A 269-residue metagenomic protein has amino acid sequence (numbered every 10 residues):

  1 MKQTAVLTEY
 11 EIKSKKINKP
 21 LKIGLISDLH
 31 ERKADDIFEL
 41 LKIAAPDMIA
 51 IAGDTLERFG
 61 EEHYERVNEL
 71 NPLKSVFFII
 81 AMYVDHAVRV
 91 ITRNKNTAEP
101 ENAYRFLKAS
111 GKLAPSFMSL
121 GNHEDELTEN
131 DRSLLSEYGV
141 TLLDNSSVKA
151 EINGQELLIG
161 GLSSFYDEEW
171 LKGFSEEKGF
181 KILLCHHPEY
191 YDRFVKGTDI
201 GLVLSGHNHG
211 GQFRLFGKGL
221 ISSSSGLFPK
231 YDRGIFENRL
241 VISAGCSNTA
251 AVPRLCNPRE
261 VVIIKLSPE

Functional and structural regions predicted by a protein language model:
M1-H30, L73-K74: Acidic, histidine-bearing metal-coordination/catalytic regions of metal-dependent phosphoesterases
T8-K15, S146-N153, D232-E237: Short acidic-hydrophobic surface loop/beta-edge motif
P20-H30, E156-F165, I182-H186, R239-G245: Active-site-proximal beta-strand elements of phosphoester/diester hydrolases
D28, G53-D54, G121, H186 (+1 more regions): Active-site glycine-centered loops adjacent to acidic/histidine catalytic or metal-binding residues that shape
E31, L56-E57, E189, G210: Short active-site segment of divalent metal-dependent hydrolases/proteases that encodes the spacing between
D35-E151: Core catalytic region of metal-dependent phosphoesterases/phosphodiesterases, especially metallo-beta-lactamase-like
T97, E129-V140, S146, I152-R193 (+2 more regions): Binuclear metal-dependent hydrolase catalytic cores centered on His/Asp/Glu-rich metal-binding motifs
P188-I263: Conserved beta-sheet core of the metallophosphoesterase superfamily
